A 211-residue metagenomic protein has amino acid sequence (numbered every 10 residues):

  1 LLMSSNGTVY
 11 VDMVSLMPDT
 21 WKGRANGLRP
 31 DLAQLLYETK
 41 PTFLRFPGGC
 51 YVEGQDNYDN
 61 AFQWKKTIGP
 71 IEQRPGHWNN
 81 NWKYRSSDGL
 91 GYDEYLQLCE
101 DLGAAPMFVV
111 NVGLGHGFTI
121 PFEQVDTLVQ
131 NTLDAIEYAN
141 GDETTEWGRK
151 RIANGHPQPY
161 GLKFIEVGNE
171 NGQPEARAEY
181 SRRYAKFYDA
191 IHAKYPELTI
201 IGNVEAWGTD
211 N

Functional and structural regions predicted by a protein language model:
L1-E38, V125: Extended acidic/polar, glycine-enriched regions that form or flank non-catalytic beta-rich accessory modules
V11-M13, R24-L28, F46-G49, G54-Q63 (+4 more regions): Short, solvent-exposed loop/turn and secondary-structure capping segments
S15-A25, E72-G89, N111-V129, K163-S181 (+3 more regions): The substrate-binding groove and active-site-proximal loops of carbohydrate-active enzymes, especially glycoside
G27, D31-Q34, S87-E94, D101 (+2 more regions): Extracytoplasmic/secreted proteins, especially bacterial periplasmic and envelope-associated proteins
K40, L44, C99, A135 (+1 more regions): Conserved, mostly hydrophobic/aromatic
V52-Y92, Q124-L128, E137, G141-N169: Aromatic- and acidic-residue-enriched carbohydrate-binding clefts of CAZyme catalytic domains
E94-A105, Q158, I191-Y195: A structural motif corresponding to the C-terminal end of an alpha-helix and its immediate exit/capping segment
N131-D134, Y138-N211: Active-site neighborhood of glycoside hydrolase catalytic domains
